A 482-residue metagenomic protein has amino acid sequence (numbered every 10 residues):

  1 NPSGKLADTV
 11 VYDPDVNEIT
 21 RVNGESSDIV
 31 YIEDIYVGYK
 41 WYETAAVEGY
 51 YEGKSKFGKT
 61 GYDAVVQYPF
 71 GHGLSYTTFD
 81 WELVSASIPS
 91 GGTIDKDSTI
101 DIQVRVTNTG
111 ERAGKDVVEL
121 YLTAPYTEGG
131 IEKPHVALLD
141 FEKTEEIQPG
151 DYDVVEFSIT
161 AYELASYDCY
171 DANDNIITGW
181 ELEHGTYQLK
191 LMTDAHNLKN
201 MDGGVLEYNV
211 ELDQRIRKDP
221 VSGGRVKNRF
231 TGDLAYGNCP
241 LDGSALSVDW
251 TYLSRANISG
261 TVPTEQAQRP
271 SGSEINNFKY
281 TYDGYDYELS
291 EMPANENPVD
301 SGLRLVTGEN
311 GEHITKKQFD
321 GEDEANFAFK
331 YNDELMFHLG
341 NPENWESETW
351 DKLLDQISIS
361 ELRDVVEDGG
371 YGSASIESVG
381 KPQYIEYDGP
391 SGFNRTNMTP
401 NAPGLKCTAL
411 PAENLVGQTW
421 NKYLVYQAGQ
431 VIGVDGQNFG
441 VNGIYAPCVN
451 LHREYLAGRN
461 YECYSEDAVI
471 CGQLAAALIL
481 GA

Functional and structural regions predicted by a protein language model:
N1-K115, I177-D194, L198-V306, I314-G321 (+3 more regions): Secreted, periplasmic, or luminal enzymes acting at the cell surface/secretory milieu
K5, D34, Y76, D95 (+11 more regions): Generic recognition of stable, solvent-exposed alpha-helical segments in well-folded globular domains
V22-E25, Y121, G458-C463: Short secondary-structure boundary/capping segments
Y39, Y187, G272-A482: N-terminal beta-rich core of secreted/periplasmic extracellular enzymes
T107-T109, T123, S158-Y162: Solvent-exposed residues in well-ordered beta-strands and their adjoining turns, especially edge/terminal strands
T109-V136: Short acidic, flexible loop segments centered on an aromatic residue
A113-L120, S166-C169, M201: Short, hydrophobic/aromatic beta-strand segments
E128-I176: Intrinsically disordered, low-complexity Pro/Gly/Ser/Thr-rich segments with frequent PxxP/GP/PP motifs and embedded
